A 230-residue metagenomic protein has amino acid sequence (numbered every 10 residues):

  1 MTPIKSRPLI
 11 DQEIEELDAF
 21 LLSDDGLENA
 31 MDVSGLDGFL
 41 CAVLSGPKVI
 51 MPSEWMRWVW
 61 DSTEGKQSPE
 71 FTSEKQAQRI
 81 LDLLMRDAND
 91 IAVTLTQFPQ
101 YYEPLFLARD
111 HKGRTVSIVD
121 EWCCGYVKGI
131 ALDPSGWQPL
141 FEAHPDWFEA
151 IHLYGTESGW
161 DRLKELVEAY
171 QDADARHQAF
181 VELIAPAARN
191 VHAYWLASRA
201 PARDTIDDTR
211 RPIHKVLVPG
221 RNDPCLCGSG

Functional and structural regions predicted by a protein language model:
M1-G230: Acidic/negatively charged segments and metal-coordination signatures
